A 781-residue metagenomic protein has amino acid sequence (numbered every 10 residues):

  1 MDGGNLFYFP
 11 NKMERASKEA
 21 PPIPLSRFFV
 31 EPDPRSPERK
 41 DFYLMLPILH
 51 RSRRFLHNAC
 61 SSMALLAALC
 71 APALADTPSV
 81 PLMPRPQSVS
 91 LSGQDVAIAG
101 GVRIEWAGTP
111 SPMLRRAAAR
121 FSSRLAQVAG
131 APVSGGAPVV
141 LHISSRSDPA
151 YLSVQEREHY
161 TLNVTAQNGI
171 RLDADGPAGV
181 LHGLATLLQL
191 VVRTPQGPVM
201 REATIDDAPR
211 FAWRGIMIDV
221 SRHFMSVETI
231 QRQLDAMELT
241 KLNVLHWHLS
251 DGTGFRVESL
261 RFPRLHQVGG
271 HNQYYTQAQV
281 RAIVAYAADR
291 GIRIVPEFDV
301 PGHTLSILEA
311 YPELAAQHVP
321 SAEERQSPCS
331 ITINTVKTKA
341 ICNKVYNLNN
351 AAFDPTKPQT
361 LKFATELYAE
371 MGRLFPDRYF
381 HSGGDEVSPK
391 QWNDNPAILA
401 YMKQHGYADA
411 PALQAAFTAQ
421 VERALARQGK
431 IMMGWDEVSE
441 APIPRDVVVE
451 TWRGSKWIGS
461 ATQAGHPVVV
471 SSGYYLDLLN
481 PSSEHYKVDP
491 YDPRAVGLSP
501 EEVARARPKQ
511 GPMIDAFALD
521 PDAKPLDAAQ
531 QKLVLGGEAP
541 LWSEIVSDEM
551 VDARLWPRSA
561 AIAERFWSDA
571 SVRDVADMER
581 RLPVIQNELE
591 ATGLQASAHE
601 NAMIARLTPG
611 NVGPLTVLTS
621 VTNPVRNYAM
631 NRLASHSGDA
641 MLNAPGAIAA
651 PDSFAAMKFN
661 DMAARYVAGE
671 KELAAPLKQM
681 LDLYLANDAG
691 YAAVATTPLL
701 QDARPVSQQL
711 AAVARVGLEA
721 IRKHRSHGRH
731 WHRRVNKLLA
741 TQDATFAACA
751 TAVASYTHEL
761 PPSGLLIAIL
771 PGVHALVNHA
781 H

Functional and structural regions predicted by a protein language model:
Y8, K12-R54: N-terminal secretory signal peptides that target proteins for export/translocation
N58-A68: Bacterial N-terminal signal peptides
A71-A75: Sec/Tat signal peptide C-region and signal peptidase I cleavage site
D76-F211, R565-A576, R580-G593: Contiguous, structured surface segment used for ligand recognition
L82-R85, S90-S92, A97-G100, A282 (+3 more regions): Substrate-binding groove of N-acetylhexosamine-processing glycoside hydrolases
P112-L114, F224-S226, G252-R256, P301-I307 (+6 more regions): Flexible loop/turn segments at secondary-structure boundaries
S153-Y379, N395, Q420, A424 (+2 more regions): Feature activates predominantly on carbohydrate-active enzymes
G383-Y407: N-terminal leader/propeptide and maturation segments of large enzyme subunits in energy/redox metabolism and hydrolases
